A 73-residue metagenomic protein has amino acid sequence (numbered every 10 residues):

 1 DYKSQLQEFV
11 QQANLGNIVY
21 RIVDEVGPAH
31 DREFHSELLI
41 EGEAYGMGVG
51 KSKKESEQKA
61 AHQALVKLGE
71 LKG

Functional and structural regions predicted by a protein language model:
D1-G73: Double-stranded RNA-binding/processing signature
